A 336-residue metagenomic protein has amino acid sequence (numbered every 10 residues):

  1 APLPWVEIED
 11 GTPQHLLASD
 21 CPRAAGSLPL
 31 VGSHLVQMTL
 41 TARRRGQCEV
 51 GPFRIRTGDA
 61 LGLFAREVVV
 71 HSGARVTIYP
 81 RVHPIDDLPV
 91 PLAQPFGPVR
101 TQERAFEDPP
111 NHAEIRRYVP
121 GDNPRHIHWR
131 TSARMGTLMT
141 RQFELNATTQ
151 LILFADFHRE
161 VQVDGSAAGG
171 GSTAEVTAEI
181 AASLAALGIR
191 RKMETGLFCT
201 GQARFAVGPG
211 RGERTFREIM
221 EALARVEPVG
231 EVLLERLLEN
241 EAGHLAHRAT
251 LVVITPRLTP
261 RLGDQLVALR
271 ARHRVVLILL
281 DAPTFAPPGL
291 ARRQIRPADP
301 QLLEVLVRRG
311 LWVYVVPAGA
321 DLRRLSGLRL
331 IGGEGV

Functional and structural regions predicted by a protein language model:
A1-G208, T250-I254, A268: An amphipathic, basic-hydrophobic helix/alpha-beta surface used to engage anionic, phosphate-rich ligands or surfaces
V68, R211, T215, A298: Short acidic-hydrophobic sequence patches enriched in Asp/Glu that either
E103, R117, V207-R211, V229 (+2 more regions): A general boundary/transition motif marking the beginning of the first structured unit of a protein
I152, F205-V207, F216, N240 (+1 more regions): Hydrophobic/basic alpha-helical segments enriched in Actinobacteria
F205-R236: Short, charged loop segments at secondary-structure junctions
R225-V336: Von Willebrand factor type A / integrin I
